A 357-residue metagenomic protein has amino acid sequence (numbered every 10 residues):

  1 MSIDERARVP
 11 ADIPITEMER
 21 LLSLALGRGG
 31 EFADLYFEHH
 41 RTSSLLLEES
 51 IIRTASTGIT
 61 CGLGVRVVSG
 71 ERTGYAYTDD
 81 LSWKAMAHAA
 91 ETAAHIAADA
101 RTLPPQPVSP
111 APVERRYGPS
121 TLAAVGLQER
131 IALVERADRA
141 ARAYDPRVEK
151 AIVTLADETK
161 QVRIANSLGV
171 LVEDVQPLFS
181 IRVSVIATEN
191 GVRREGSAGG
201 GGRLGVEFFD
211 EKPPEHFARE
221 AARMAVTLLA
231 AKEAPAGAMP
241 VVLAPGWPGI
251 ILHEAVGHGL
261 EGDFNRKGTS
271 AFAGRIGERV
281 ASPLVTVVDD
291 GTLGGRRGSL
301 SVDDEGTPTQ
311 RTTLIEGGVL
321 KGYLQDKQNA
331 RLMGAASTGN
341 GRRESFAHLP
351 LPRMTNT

Functional and structural regions predicted by a protein language model:
M1-T357: N-terminal small-residue-enriched
